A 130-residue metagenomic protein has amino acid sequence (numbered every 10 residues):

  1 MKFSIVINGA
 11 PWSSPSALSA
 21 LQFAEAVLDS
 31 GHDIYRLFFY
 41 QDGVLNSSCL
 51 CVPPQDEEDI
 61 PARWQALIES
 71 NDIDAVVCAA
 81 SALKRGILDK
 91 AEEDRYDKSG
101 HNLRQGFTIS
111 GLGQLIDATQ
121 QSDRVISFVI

Functional and structural regions predicted by a protein language model:
F3-L18, S47-V52: Short, glycine-rich nucleotide/cofactor-binding loops
V6-N8, F38-Y40, F128: Short hydrophobic segments within beta-strands
A17-H32, L37: Histidine-anchored nucleotide/phosphate-binding helix
E25, P61-R63, S110-Q114: A generic local structural motif
Y35-Q41, D74-A79: Short internal beta-strands
Q41-L45, C51, L83: Short active-site-proximal "capping" loops at secondary-structure junctions
P53-A82: A glycine-rich helix N-cap at a beta->alpha junction
A79-I130: N-terminal glycine-rich phosphate/adenylate-binding segment common to multiple enzyme folds
